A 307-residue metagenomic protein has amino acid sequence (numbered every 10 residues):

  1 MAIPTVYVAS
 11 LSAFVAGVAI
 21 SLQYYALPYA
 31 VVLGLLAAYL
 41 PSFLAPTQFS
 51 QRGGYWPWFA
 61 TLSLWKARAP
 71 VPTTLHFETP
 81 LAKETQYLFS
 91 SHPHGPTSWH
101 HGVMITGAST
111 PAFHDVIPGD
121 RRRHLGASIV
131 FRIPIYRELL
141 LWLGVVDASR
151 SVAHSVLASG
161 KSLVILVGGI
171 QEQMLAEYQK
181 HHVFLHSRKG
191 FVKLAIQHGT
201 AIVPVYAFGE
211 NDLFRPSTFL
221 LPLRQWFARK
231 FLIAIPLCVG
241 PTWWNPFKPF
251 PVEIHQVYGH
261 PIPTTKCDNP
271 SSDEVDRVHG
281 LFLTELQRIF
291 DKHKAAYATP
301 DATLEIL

Functional and structural regions predicted by a protein language model:
M1, L40-G53, D212-Q225: Compositionally biased, charge-rich terminal segments
M1-L40: Alpha-helical bilayer-embedded segments of polytopic membrane proteins, i.e., transmembrane/intramembrane helices
V32-L62, K83-S159, G169-H186: Catalytic core of membrane glycerolipid acyltransferases/transacylases, capturing the structured, soluble-facing
S63-K83: A short, well-structured juxtamembrane/interface segment
V71-L75, Y87, P263, A298: N-terminal, post-signal-peptide metal-ligating segments of extracellular/periplasmic oxidoreductases, dominated by
T73, Y87, R122, L163 (+1 more regions): A broad, low-specificity signal marking well-ordered, structured residues that form hydrophobic/aromatic
S155-L307: Non-catalytic C-terminal accessory region of glycerolipid acyltransferases and related lyso-lipid remodeling enzymes
